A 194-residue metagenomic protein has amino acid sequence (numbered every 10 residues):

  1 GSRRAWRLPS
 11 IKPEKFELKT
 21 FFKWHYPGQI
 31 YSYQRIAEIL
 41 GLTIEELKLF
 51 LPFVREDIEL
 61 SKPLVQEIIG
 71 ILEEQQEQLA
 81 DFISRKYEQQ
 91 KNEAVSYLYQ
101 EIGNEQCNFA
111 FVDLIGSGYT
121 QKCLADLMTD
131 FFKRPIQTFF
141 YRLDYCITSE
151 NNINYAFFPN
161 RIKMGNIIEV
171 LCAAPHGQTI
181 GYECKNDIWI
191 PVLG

Functional and structural regions predicted by a protein language model:
G1-L40: Long, charge-dense
P9, K15, Y31, R35-I36 (+1 more regions): Long, contiguous domain-sized segments
